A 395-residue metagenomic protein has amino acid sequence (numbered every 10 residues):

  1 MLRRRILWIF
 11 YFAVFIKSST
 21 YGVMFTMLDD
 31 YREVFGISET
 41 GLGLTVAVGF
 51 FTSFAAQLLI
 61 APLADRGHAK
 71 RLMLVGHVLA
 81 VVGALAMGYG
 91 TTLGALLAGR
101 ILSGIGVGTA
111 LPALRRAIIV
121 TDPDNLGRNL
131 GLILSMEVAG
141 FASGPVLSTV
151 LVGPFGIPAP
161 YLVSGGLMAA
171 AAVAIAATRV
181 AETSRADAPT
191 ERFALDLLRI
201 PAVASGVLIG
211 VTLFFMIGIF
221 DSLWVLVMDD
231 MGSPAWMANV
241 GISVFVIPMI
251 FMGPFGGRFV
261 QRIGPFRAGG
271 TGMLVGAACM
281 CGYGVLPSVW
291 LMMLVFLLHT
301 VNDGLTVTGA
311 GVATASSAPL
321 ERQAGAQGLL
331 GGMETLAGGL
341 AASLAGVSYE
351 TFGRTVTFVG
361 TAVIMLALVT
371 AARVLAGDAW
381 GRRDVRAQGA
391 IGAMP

Functional and structural regions predicted by a protein language model:
M1-R3, V180-V207, A390-P395: Juxtamembrane intracellular "pre-TM" segments in multi-pass secondary transporters
R4-T45, F50, F214-M231: Helix-loop boundary and gating motifs at the non-cytosolic
G36, H68, Y89-A95, V285-P287: Helix-breaking motifs and short loop linkers at transmembrane-helix boundaries and internal kinks in secondary membrane
A55-T91: Conserved MFS/SLC helix-loop-helix module at the cytosolic interface between two early adjacent transmembrane helices
A56-H68, M252-G264, Y349: Helix-to-loop junctions at the C-terminal end of transmembrane segments in multipass secondary transporters
R71-L85, G165, R267-C281: Structural signature of the two symmetry-related core transmembrane helices
G99-E137: Cytoplasmic helix-loop-helix junction between adjacent transmembrane helices in 12-TM secondary transporters
R322-E350: A late C-terminal transmembrane helix in Major Facilitator Superfamily
